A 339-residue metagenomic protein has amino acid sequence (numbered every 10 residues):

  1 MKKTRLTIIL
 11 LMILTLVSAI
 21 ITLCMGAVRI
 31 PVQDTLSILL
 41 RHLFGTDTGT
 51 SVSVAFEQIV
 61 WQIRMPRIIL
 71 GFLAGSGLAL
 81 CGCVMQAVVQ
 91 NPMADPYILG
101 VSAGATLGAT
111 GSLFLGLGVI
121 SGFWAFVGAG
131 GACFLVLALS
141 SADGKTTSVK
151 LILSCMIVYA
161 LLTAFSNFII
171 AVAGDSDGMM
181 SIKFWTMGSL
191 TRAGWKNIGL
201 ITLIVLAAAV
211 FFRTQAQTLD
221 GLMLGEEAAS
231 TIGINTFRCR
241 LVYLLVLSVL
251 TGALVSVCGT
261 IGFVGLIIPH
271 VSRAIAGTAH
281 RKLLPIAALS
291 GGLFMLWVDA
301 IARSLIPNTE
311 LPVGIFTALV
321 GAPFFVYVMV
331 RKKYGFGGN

Functional and structural regions predicted by a protein language model:
M1-N339: Alpha-helical transmembrane segments in inner-membrane proteins
